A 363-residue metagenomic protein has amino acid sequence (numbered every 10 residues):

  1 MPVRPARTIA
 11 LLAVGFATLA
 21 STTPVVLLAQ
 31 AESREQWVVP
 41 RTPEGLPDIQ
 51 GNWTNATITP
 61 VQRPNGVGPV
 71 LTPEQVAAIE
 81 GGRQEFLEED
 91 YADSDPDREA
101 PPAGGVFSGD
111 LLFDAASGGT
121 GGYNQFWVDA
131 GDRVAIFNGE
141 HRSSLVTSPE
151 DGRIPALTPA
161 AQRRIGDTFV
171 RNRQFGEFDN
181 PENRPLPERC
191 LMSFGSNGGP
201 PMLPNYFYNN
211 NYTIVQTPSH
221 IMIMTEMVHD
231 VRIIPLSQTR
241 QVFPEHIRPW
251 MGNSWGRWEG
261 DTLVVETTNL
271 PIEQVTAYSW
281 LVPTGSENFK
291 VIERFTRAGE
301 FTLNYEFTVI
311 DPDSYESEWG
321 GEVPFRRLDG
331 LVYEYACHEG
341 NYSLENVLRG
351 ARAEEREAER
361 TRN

Functional and structural regions predicted by a protein language model:
P2-A6, S21-N363: PEST-like low-complexity, intrinsically disordered acidic/proline/serine-rich tracts that flank trafficking/processing
A10-T23: Bacterial N-terminal signal peptides
